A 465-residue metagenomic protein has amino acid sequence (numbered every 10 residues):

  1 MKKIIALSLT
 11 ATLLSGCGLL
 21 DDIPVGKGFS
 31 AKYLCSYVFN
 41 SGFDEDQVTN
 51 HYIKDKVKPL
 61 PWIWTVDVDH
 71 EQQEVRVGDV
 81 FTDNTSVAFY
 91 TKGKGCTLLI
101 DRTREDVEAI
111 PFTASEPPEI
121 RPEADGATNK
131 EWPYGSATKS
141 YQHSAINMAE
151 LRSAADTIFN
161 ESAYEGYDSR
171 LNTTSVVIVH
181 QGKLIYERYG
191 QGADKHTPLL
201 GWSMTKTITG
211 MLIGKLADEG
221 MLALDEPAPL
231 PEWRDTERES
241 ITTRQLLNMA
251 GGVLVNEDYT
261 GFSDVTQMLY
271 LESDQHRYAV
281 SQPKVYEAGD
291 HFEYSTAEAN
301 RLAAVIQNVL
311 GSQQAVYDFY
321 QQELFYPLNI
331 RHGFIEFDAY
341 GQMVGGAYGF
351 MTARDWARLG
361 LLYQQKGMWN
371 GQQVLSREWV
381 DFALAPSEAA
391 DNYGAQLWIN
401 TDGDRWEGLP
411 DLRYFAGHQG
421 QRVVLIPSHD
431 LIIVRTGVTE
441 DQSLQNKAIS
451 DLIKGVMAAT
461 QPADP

Functional and structural regions predicted by a protein language model:
S15-G16: C-terminal motif of bacterial Sec signal peptides marking the signal peptidase cleavage site
A137-V177: Beta-lactamase-like hydrolase cores
A154-T157, K183-R188, S263-A288, Q313-G333: Short, charged, amphipathic alpha-helices and their helix-cap/turn boundaries
G182, L199-D225, L246, L302-I306 (+1 more regions): Active-site SXXK
G210, A297-Q307, A347-W369, Q421-G437: Active-site-proximal alpha-helical segments within enzyme catalytic domains
D218-V253, S281, G311-A347, M351: Active-site helix/loop module of the DD-peptidase/beta-lactamase fold, centered on the serine-lysine SxxK catalytic
R234-S263, M268-D290, S295-N300, M351-R354: Conserved catalytic neighborhood of penicillin-recognizing serine enzymes
I330-F337, D381-I432: Active-site Gly/Thr loop motif
